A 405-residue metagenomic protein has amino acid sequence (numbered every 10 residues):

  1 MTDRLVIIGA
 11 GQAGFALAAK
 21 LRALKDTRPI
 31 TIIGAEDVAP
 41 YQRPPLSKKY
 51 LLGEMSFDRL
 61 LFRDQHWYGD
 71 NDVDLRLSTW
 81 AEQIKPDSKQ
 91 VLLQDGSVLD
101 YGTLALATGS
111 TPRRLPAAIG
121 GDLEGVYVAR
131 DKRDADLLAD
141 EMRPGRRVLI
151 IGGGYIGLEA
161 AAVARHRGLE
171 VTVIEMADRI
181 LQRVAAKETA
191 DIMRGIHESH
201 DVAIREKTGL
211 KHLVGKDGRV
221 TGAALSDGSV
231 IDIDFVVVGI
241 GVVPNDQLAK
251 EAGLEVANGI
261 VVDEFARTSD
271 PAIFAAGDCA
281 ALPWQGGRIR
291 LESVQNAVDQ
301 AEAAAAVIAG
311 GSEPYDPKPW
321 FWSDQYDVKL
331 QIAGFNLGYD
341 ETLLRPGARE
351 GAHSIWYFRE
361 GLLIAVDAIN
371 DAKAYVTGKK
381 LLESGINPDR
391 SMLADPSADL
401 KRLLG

Functional and structural regions predicted by a protein language model:
M1-I8, L61-L149, A224-S226, V237-G239 (+1 more regions): FAD-binding core/adjacent interface of flavoenzyme oxidoreductases
T2-D74, V163-V184, T377: Beta1-alpha1 glycine-rich phosphate/pyrophosphate-binding loop at the start of Rossmann-like nucleotide-binding domains
T2-R4, A10, A23, C279-V376: Mid-to-C-terminal Rossmann-like scaffold of FAD/NAD(P)H-dependent oxidoreductases
R4, T221, S229-E255, V328-G405: C-terminal catalytic lobe of FAD-dependent flavoproteins
A10, I33-A35, D131, G153 (+3 more regions): Cofactor-binding loop segments of dinucleotide-utilizing enzymes, especially the Rossmann-like FAD- and NAD(P)+-binding
G14, G157-L158: N-terminal Rossmann-fold NAD(P) dinucleotide-binding loop
T27-P29, L75-L92, L99, H166-V262: A Rossmann-like FAD-binding core segment of flavoenzymes
D122-P144, G215-A224, S229-A303: FAD-site-proximal beta/loop scaffold in flavoenzymes
